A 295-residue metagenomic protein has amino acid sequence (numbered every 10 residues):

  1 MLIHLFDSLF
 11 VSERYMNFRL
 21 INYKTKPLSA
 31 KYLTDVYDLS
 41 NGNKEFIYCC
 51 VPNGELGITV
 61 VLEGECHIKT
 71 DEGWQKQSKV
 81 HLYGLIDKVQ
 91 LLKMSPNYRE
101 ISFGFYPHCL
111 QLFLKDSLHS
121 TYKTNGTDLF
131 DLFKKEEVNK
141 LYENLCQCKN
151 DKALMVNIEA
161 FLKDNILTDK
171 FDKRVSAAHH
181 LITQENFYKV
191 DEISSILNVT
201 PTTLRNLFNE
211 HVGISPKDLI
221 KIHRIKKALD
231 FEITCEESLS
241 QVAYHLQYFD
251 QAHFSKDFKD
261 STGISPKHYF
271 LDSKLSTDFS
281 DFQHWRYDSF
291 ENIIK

Functional and structural regions predicted by a protein language model:
L2-V175, I182-E185, K189-D191, L197-P201 (+4 more regions): Alpha-helical bundle regulatory/interaction domains
S176-H180, R224-K227: Pre-recognition alpha-helix immediately N-terminal to the DNA-recognition helix within helix-turn-helix or winged-helix
L181-I182, E232: Short helix-to-turn junction characteristic of helix-turn-helix DNA-binding domains, especially the helix
N206, I214, D218, H223-D230: Catalytic-pocket segment enriched in acidic/His residues
E210, L219, E236-E237, Q241 (+1 more regions): Extended, basic/helix-rich recognition subdomains
E210-I214, D257-H268: A secondary-structure capping/hinge motif
H211-V212, H223-K226, S261-T262, S273-S276: The DNA-recognition helices of helix-turn-helix-type DNA-binding domains
